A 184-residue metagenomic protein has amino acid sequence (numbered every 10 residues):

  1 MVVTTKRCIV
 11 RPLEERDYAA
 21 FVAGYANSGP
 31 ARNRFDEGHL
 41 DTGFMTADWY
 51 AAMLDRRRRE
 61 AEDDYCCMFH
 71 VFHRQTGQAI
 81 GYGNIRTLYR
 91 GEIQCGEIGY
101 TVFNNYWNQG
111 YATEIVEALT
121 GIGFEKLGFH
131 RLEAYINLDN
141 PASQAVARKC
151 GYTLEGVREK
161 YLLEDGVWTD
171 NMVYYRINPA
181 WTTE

Functional and structural regions predicted by a protein language model:
M1-R34, M68-E184: Acyl-donor (CoA/ACP) binding surface of acyl/acetyltransferases
A31-R56: Conserved GNAT-fold acetyl-CoA-binding loop/helix
D41-T42, L54-H70: A short helix-loop-beta-strand connector motif used in the catalytic cores of GNAT acetyltransferases and, in some
